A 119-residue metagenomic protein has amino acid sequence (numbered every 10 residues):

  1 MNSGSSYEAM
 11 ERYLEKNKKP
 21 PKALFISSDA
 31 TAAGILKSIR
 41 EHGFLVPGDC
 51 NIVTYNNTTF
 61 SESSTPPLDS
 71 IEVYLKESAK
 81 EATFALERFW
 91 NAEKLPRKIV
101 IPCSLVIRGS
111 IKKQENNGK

Functional and structural regions predicted by a protein language model:
M1-S5: Short beta->alpha junction loops
Y7, E11, E15-G118: Flexible loop/turn connectors
